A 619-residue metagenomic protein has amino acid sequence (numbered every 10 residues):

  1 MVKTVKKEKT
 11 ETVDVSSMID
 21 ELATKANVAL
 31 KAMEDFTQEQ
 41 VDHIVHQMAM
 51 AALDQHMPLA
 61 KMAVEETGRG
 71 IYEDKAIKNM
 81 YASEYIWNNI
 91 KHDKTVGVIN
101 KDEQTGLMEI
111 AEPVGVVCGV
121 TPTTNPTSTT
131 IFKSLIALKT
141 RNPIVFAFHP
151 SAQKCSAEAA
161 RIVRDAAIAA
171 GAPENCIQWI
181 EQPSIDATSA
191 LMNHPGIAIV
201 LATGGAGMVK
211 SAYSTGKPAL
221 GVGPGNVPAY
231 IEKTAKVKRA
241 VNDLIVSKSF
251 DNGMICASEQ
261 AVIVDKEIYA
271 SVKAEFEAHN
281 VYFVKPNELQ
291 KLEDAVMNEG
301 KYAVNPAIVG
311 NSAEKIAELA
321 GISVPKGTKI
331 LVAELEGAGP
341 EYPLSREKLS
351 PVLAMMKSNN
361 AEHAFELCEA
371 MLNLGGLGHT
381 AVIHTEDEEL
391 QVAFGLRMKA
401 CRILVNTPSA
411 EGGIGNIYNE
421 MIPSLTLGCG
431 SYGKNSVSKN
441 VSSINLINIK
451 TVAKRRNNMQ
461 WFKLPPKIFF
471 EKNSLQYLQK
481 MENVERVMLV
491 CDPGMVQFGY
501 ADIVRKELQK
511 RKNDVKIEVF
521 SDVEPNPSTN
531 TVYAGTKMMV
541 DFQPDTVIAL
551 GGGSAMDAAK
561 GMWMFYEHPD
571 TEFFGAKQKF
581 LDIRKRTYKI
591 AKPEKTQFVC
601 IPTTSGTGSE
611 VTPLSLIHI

Functional and structural regions predicted by a protein language model:
V2-A23, D42, I90, Y282-N287 (+2 more regions): C-terminal segments
V2-M108, I136, A278: N-terminal Rossmann-like NAD(P)+-binding subdomain of aldehyde/semialdehyde dehydrogenases
V5-K6, V13-V15, I131, V209-G339: ALDH superfamily catalytic-core signature
K25-D35, C118-G119, A261-V264, L349-N360 (+1 more regions): Short, well-ordered beta-strand elements within core beta-sheets of diverse protein domains
V98-R239: Rossmann-like NAD(P) dinucleotide-binding subdomain of oxidoreductase/dehydrogenase enzymes
K133-K139, I199, G216-L220, K236-K238 (+5 more regions): A glycine- and small-aliphatic-rich helix-loop capping segment at beta-alpha/alpha-beta transitions that lines
M459-T546: ATP/NTP phosphate-donor binding region
N530-I617: Glycine/threonine-rich beta-strand-loop-alpha-helix active-site module that forms ligand/phosphate-binding
